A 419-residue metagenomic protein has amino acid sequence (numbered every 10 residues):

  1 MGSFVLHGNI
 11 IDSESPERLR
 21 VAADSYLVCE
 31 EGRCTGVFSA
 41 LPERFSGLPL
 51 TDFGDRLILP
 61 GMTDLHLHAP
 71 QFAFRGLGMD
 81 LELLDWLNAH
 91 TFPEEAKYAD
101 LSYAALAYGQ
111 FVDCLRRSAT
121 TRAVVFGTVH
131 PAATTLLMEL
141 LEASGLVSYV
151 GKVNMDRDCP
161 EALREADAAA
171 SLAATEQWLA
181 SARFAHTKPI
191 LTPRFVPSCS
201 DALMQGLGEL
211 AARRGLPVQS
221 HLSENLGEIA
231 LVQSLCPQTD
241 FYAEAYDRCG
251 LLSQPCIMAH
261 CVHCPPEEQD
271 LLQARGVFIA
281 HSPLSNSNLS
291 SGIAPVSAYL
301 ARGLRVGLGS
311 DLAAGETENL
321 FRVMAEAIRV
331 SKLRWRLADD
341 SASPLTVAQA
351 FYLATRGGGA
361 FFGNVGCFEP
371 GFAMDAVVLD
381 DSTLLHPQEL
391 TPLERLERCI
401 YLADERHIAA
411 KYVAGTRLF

Functional and structural regions predicted by a protein language model:
M1-F45, R56-L57: N-terminal metal-binding scaffold of metallo-dependent hydrolase/deaminase domains
G2-H7, E43-W86, G109, R116-R117: Replace "His-x-His-based motif
N9, L27, G32, D55 (+16 more regions): Divalent metal-coordination and catalytic microenvironments
S15, A373-F419: C-terminal cap of metal-dependent C-N hydrolases
A73-L106, K152-A168, N225-S253, F278 (+1 more regions): Active-site gating loops and adjacent loop-to-helix segments of metal-dependent hydrolytic enzymes
R75-L146, S171-F184: Alpha-helical scaffold segments that flank or form the walls of functional sites
A132-C261: Metal-coordinating catalytic core of metallo-dependent amide/deamination hydrolases
R248-P255, S297-L385: His/Asp/Glu-enriched, well-ordered alpha-helical/loop segment that forms or immediately abuts the divalent-metal
